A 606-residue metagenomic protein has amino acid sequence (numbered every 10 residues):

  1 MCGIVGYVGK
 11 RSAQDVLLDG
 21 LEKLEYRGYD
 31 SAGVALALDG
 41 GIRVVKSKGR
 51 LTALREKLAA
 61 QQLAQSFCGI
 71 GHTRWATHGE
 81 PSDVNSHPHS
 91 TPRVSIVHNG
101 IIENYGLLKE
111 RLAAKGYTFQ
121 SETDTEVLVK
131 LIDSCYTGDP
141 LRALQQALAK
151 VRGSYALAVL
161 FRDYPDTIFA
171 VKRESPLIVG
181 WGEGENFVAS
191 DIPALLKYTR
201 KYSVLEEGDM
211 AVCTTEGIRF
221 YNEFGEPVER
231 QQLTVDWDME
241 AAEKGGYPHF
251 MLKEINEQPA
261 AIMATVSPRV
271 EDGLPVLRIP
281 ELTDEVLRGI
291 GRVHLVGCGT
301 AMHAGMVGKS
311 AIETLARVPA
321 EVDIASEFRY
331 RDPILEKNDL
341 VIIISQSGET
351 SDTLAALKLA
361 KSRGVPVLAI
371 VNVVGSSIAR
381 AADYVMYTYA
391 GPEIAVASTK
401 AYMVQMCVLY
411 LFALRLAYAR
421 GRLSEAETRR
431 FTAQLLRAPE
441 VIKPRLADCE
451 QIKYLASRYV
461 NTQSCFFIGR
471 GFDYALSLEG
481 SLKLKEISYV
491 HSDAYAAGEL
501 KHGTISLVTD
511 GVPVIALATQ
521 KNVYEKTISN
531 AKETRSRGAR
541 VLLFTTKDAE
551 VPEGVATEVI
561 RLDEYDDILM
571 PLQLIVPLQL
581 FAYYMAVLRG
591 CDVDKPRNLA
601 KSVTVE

Functional and structural regions predicted by a protein language model:
M1-K244, P248-H249, E257-R292, Y330 (+4 more regions): Conserved short alpha-helical segments that host acidic/polar catalytic motifs at enzyme active sites
D163-Y164, S175-L177, E183-G184, Y202-G246 (+2 more regions): A SIS-like phosphosugar-recognition module
